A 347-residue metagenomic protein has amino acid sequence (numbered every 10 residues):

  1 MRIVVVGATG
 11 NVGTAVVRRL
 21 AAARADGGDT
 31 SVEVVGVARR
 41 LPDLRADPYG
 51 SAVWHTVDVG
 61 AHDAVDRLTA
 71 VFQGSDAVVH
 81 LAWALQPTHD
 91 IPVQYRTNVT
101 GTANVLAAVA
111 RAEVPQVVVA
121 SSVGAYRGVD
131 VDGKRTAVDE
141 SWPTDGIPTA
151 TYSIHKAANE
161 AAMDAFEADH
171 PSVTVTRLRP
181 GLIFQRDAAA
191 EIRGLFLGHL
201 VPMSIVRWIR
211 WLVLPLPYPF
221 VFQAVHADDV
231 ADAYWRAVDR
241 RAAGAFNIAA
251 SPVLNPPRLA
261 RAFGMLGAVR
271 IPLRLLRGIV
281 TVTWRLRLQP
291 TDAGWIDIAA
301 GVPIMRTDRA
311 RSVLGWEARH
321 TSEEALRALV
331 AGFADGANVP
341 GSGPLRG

Functional and structural regions predicted by a protein language model:
M1-D29: N-terminal Rossmann NAD(P)H-binding glycine-rich loop of SDR-like oxidoreductase domains
V57-T100, A108: NAD(P)H-binding glycine-rich loop region in Rossmannoid oxidoreductase-like domains and their noncatalytic homologs
T100, N104-Y152: Conserved Rossmann-fold NAD(P)-dependent oxidoreductase catalytic core, especially the SDR/UDP-sugar
I147-T176: Active-site Tyr-X1-5-Lys
E167-V221: NAD(P)-dependent short-chain dehydrogenase/reductase
V221, V230-T291, R327-V330, G336-R346: Mid/C-terminal beta-alpha module of Rossmann-like enzyme folds, strongest in SDR-family dehydrogenases/epimerases
A227, P256-P257, W284-E317: Conserved C-terminal active-site "lid" loop/helix of NAD(P)H-dependent oxidoreductases that clamps the redox cofactor
